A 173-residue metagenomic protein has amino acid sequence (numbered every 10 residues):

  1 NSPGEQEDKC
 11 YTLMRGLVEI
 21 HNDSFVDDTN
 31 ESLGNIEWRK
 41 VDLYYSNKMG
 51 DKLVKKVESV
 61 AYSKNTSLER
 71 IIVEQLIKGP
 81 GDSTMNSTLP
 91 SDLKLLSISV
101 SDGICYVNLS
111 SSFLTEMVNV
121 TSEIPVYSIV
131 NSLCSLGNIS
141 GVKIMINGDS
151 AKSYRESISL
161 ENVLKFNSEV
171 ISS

Functional and structural regions predicted by a protein language model:
N1-S173: Bimodal "functional hotspot" detector
